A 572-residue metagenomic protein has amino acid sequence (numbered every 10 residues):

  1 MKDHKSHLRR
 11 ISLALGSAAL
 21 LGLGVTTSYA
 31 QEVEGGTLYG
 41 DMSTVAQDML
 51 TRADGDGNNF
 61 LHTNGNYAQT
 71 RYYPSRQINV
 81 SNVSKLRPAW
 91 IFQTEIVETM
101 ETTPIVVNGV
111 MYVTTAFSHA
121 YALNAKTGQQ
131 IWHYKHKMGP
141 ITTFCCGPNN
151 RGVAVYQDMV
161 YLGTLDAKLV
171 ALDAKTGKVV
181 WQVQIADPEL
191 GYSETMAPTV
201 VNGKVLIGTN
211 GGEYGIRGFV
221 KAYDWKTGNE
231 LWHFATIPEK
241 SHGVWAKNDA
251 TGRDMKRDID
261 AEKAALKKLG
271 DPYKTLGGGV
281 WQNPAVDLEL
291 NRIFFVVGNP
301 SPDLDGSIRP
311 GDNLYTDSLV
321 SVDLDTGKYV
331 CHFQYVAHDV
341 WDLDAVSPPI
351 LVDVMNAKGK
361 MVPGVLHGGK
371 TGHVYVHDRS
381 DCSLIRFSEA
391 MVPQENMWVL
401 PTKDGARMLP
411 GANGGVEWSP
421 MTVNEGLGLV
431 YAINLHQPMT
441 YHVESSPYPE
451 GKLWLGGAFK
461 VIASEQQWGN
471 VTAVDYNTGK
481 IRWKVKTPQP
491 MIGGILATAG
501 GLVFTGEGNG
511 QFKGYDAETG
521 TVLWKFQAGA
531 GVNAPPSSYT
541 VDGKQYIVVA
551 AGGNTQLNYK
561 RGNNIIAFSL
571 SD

Functional and structural regions predicted by a protein language model:
E32-P88, W245-I259, K460-V461, Q467-N470: Blade/loop signatures of beta-propeller domains
F60-N64, V97-H119, F144-K168, S193-R217 (+8 more regions): Repeat-blade elements of multi-bladed beta-propeller folds
Q69-A186, T498: N-terminal cofactor/phosphate-binding cores enriched in small/glycine residues, especially glycine-rich loops such as
F92-T103, H133-A154, Q182-A197, A235-N283 (+9 more regions): Extracytoplasmic beta-rich repeat domains
N124-T127, D173-T176, W225-T227, L324-T326 (+4 more regions): Short loop/turn segments that connect beta-strands within beta-propeller blades
I207-G218, K268, F295-N313, H436-S464 (+1 more regions): Short, conserved, GDST-rich strand-edge loop motifs in beta-rich repeat architectures
G218-N229, D312-G327, G469-D475, N563-S571: Beta-propeller blade signature
V297, H436, A463-T521: Loop/turn-rich, solvent-exposed surfaces of beta-rich toroidal or solenoidal domains
